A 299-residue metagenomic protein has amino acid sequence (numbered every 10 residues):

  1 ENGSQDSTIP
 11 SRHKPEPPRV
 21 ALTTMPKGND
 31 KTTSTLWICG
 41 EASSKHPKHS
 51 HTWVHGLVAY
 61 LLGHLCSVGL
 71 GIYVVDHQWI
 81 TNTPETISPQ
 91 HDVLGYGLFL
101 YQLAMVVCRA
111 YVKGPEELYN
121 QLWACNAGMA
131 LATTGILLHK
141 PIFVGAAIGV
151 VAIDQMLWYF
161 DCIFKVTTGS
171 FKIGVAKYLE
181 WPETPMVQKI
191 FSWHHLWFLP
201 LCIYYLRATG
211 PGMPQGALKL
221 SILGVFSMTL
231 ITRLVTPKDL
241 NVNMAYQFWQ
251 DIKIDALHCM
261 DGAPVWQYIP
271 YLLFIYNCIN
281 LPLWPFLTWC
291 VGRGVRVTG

Functional and structural regions predicted by a protein language model:
E1-P26: Intrinsically disordered, low-complexity cytosolic terminal tails
P26-P47, L65-I80: Membrane-proximal N-terminal segments immediately preceding the first transmembrane helix
P47-L57, T236-L283: Membrane-interface transmembrane-helix boundary segments in multi-pass integral membrane proteins
A59-V68, H91-L103: Alpha-helical transmembrane segments
Y73-H91, V106-L122, L137-A147, V166-T167 (+3 more regions): Membrane-lumen (extracellular) interface motif
L100-V107, A152-D161, G224-V235: Aromatic-anchored segments of alpha-helical transmembrane domains
Q121-T134, S192-W197: Membrane-embedded alpha-helical segments of multi-pass membrane proteins, especially the transmembrane helices
V144-L223: Membrane-proximal helix-loop-helix units in multi-pass membrane proteins
